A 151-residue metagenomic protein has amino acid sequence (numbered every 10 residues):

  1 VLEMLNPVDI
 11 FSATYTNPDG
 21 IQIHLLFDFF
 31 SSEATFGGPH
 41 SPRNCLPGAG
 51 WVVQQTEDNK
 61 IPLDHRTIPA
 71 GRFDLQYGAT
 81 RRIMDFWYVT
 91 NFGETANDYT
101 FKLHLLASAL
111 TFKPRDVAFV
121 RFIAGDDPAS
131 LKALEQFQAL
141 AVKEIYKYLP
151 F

Functional and structural regions predicted by a protein language model:
V1-A109: Short, solvent-exposed recognition patches
S108, D116-F151: Surface-exposed amphipathic alpha-helical segments
